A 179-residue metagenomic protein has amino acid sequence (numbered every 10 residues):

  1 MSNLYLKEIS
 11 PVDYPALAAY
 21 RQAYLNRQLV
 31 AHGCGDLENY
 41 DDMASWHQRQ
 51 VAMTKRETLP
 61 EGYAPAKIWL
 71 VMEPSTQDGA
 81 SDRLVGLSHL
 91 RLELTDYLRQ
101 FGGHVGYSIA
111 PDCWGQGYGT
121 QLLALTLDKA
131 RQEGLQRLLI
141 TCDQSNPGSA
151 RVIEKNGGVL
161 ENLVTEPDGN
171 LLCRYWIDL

Functional and structural regions predicted by a protein language model:
M1-H104, K129, E166-L179: GNAT-family acyltransferases
V12, P147-G148: Short alpha-helical
L29, Q121, L138, E161-N162: A local structural micro-motif
M72, E93, H104-G115, D143: A short, internal acetyl-CoA/4′-phosphopantetheine-binding micro-motif in the GNAT/acyltransferase core
G106-I109, G115-Q132, R151-K155: Conserved acetyl-CoA-binding loop-helix of GNAT-fold acetyltransferases
A130-T141: Conserved GNAT acetyl-CoA-binding A-motif
T141, G157-R174: Conserved catalytic-core motifs of GNAT/GCN5-like acyltransferases
